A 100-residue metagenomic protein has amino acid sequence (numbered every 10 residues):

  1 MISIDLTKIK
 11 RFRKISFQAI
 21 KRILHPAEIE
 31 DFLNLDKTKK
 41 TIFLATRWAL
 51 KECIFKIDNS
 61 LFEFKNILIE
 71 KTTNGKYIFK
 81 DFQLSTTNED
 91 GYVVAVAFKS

Functional and structural regions predicted by a protein language model:
M1-S100: Core catalytic alpha/beta fold that binds nucleotide/phospho-ligands
